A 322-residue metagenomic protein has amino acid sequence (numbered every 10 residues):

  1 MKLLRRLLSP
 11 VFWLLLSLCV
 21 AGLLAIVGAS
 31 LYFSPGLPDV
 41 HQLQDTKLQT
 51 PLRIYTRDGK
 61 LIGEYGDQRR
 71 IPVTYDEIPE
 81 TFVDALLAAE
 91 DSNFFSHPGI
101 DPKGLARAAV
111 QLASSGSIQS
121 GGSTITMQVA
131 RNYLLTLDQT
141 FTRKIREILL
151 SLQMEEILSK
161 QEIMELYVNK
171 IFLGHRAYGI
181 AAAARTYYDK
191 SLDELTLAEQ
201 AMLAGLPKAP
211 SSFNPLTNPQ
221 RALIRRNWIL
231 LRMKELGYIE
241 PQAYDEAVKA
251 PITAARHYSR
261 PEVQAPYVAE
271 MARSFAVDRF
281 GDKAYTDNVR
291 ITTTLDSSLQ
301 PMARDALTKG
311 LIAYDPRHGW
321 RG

Functional and structural regions predicted by a protein language model:
M1-Y55, V73, N93, L112-A113 (+2 more regions): N-terminal type II signal-anchor transmembrane helix that functions as the membrane-insertion/stop-transfer segment
V27, S117-G322: Non-catalytic, structured segments within soluble enzyme domains
L37-V40, G66-Y75, A89, I148: N-terminal post-signal-peptidase region of extra-cytosolic proteins
D45-K47, Y55, I78-T81, I157-S159 (+2 more regions): Extracellular/periplasmic catalytic domains that process cell-envelope and extracellular macromolecules
D45-K47, Y65-G66, P98-L105, G122-S123 (+2 more regions): Short, glycine-/polar-rich solvent-exposed loops and beta-turns at beta-strand/coil boundaries
T74-I125, Y178-A183, Y188, L195: Flexible, acidic/glycine-enriched loop-and-adjacent beta/alpha segments that face the extracytoplasmic/periplasmic side
